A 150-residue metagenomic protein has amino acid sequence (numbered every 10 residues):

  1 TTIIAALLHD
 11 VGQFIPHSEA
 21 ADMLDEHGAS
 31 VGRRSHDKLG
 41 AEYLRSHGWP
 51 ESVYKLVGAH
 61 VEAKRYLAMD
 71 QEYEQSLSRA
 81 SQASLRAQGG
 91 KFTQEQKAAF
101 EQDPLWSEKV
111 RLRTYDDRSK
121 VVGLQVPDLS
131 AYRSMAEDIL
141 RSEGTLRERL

Functional and structural regions predicted by a protein language model:
T1-Y115: Divalent metal-dependent catalytic cores for phosphoryl transfer on phosphate-bearing substrates
R118-L150: Charged phosphate-binding loop/patch that engages nucleotide di/tri-phosphates or the phosphate backbone of nucleic
